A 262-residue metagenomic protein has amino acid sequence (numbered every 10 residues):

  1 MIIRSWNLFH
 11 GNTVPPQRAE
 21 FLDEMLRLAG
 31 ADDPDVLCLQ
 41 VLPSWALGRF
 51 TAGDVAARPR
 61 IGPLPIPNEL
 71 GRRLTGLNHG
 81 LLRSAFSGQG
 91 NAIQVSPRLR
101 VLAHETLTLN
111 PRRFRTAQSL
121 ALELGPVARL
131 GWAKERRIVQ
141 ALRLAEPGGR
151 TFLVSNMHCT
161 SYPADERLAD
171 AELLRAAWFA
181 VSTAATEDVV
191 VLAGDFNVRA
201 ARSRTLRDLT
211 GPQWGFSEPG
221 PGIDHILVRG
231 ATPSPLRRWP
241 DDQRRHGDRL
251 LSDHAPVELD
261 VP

Functional and structural regions predicted by a protein language model:
M1-N91, R150-F152, D170-L174, D248 (+2 more regions): N-terminal, active-site-proximal structural segment of metallo-dependent hydrolase catalytic domains
M1-R4, V95-L102, A117-L120, E135-N156 (+1 more regions): Beta-strand-turn-beta hairpins that frame and shape the catalytic cleft of phosphate-ester-processing enzymes
R4-F21, R115-V127, G131-W132, T160-L168: Acidic/histidine-rich helix-loop elements that form or flank divalent-metal/phosphate-binding sites at the catalytic
W6, L39-Q40, M157, A193-D195: Active-site flanking residues adjacent to catalytic metal/cofactor-binding acidic residues
H10, S44, C159-S161, N197-V198: Short, glycine/acidic-enriched loop or turn micro-motifs at the edges of active sites
S44-G48, L64-G88, R113-A133, R199-R202 (+1 more regions): Alpha-helical membrane-targeting segments
L99-E105, A180-V191, F196-P262: Metal-dependent phosphoester-hydrolase catalytic domains
R136-S155, R167-A193, N197, R202-T205: His/acidic metal-ligating clusters that form di-metal
